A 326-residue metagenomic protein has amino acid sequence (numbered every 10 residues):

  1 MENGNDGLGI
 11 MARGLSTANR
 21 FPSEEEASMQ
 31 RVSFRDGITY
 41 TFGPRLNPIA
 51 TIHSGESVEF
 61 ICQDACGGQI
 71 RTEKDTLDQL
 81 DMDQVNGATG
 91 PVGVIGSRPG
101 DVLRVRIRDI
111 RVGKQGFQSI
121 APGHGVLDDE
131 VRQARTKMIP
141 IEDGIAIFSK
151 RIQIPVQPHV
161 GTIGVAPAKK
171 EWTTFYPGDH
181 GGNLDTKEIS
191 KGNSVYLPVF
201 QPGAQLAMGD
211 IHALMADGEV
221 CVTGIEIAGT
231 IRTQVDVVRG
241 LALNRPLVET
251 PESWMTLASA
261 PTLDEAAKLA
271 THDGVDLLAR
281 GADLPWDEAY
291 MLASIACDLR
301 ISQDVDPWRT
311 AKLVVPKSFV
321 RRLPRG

Functional and structural regions predicted by a protein language model:
Q30-T76, L80: N-terminal, Lys/Arg-enriched amphipathic/low-complexity engagement segments that precede the first folded domain
F34-G43, M82-A88, W172-H180: Short, structured beta-strand/loop micro-motifs enriched in basic residues and often containing a Trp
A65-D75, I110-S119, G203-A213, D304: Short, Lys/Arg- and Gly-enriched loop/turn segments at beta-strand edges
D109-S190: Intrinsically disordered, low-complexity linker/loop segments enriched in Gly/Pro and charged/polar residues
K169, T173-G178, K187, N193-L263: Conserved mixed alpha/beta catalytic, RNA-binding, or beta-rich assembly cores of soluble enzyme, regulatory
L241-L292: A hydrophobic, small-residue-rich beta->alpha segment in the mid-to-C-terminal subdomain of diverse proteins
